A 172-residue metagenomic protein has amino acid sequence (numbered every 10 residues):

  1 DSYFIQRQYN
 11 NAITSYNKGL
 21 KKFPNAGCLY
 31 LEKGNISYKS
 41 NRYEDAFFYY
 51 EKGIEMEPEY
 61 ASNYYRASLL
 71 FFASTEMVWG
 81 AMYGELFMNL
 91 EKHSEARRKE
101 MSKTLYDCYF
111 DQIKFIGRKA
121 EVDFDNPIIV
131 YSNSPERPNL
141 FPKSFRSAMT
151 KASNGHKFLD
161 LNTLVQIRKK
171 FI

Functional and structural regions predicted by a protein language model:
I5, M77-A81, H93-R97, L105-Y131: Alpha-helical linker/edge segments of TPR/alpha-solenoid repeat scaffolds and analogous pre-/post-domain helices
K18-G19, K52-G53, F87: Canonical positions in the second alpha-helix
K22-F23, M56, L90: Structural marker of alpha-solenoid helical repeat scaffolds
G27-C28, A61-S62, E95-A96: Helix-start (N-cap) detector for alpha-helical repeat units in TPR-like alpha-solenoids, especially tetratricopeptide
